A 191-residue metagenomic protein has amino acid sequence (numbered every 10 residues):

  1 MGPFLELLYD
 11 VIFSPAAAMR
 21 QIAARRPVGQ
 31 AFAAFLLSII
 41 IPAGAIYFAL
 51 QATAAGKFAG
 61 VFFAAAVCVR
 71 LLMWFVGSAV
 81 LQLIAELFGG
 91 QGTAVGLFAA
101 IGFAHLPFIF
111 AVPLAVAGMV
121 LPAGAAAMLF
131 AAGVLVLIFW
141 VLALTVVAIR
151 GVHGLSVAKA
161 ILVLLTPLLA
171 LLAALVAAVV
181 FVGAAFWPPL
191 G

Functional and structural regions predicted by a protein language model:
M1-V95: Selected alpha-helical membrane-embedding segments in polytopic membrane proteins
L8, F32, L168, L172-L175 (+1 more regions): Cleavable Sec-type N-terminal signal peptides
V28, A49-A52, P107-F110, A170 (+1 more regions): Hydrophobic alpha-helical segments
A34, V120-L121, P167, G183-A185: Short, surface-exposed linear patches
I40, G44-F48, G151, V157-A158 (+1 more regions): Juxtamembrane, membrane-proximal amphipathic segments and lipid-exposed surfaces of hairpin/multipass modules
P42-A49, V112-M119, L175, V179: Structural signal for membrane-spanning alpha-helices in multi-pass inner-membrane proteins, emphasizing helix cores
A59-L83, A94-L172: Selective recognition of hydrophobic, aromatic-rich stretches within alpha-helical transmembrane segments of polytopic
A174-G191: Juxtamembrane boundary at the C-terminal end of a transmembrane helix
